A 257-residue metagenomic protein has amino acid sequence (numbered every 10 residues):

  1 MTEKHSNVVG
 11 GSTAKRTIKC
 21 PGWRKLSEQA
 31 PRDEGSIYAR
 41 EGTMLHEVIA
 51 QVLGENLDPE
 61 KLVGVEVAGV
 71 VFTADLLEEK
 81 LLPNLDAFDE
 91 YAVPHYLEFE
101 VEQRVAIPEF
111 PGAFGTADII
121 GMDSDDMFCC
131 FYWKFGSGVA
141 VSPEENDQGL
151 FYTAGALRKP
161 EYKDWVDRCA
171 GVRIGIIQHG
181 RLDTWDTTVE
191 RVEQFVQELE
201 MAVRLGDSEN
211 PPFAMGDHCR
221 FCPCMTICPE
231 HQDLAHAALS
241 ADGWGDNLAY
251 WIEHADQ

Functional and structural regions predicted by a protein language model:
M1, A50, G54, E193-Q257: Accessory terminal regions of nucleic-acid processing enzymes
M1-C129, R168-G171: Metal-dependent nuclease catalytic cores that hydrolyze phosphodiester bonds in DNA/RNA, characterized by
G11-K15, A39-A50, D147-L150, G216-R220 (+2 more regions): Non-catalytic, well-ordered alpha-helical scaffold segments
A30-P31, Y132-S137, D246-E253: Glycine- and acidic
S36-R40, P143, E190, F213: Residue-level detector of secondary-structure boundary/capping sites
V52-L57, A156-D164, T226: A generic secondary-structure signal for well-formed alpha-helical elements
V93-D207: Mg2+/Mn2+-dependent nuclease catalytic core
